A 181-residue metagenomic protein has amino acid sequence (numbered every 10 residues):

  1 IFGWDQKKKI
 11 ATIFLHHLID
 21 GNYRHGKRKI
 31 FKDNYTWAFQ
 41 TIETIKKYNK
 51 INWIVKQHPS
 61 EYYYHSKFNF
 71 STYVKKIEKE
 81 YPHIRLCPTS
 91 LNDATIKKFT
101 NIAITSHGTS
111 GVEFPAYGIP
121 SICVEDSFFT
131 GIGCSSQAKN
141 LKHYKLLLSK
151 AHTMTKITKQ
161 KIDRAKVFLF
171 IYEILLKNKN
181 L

Functional and structural regions predicted by a protein language model:
I1-K7, K142-L181: C-terminal amphipathic helix plus adjacent low-complexity, charged tail appended to glycosyltransferase catalytic
I1-Y73: Conserved catalytic-core segment of nucleotide-activated headgroup transferases in glycan assembly
I10-T12, I51-I54, R85, N101-I104 (+1 more regions): Beta-sheet entry/capping signal
I19-Y23, S60-H65, D93-I96, G111-E113 (+2 more regions): Flexible loop/turn segments at secondary-structure boundaries
G26-I30, F68-T72, A103, I119-S121 (+1 more regions): Short secondary-structure boundary/capping segments
S71-P88: Nucleotide-activated donor-binding/catalytic signature segment of Leloir-type glycosyltransferases, i.e., the conserved
I84-P88, S135-L147: Short acidic-hydrophobic, aromatic-tinged amphipathic segments that line or gate anion-handling sites
P88-S136: A donor-sugar binding/catalytic signature common to diverse glycosyltransferases and related nucleotide-sugar
